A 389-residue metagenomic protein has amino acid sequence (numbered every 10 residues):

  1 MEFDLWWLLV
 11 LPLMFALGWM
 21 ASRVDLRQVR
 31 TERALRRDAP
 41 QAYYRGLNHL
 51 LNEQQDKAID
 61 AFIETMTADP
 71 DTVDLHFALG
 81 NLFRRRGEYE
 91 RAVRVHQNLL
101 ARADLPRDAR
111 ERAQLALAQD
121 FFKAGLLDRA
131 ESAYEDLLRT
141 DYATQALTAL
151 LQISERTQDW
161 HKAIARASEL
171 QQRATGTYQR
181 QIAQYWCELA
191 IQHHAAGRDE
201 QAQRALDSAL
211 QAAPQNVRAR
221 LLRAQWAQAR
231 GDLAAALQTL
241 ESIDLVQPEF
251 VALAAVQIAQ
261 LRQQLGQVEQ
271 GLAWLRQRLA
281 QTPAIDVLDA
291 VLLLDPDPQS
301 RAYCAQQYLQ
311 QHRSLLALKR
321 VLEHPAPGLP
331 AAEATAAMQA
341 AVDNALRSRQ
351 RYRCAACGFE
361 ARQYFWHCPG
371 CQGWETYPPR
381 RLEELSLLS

Functional and structural regions predicted by a protein language model:
M1-R37, S132-T140, T144-T175, A361 (+2 more regions): Long, contiguous interaction/recruitment modules in multidomain scaffold/adaptor proteins
L35-D71, A78, R84-E88, R94 (+3 more regions): Alpha-helical segment of the N-proximal tetratricopeptide repeat
R45, L79, L117, L150 (+8 more regions): Structural register within alpha-helical repeat arrays
H49, F83, F121, S154 (+5 more regions): Residue at a conserved register position within TPR or TPR-like alpha-solenoid repeats
N52, R86, A124, T157 (+4 more regions): Structural motif corresponding to the intra-repeat A-B loop/turn of tetratricopeptide repeats
P70, D104, D108, D141-Y142 (+5 more regions): Short coil turns that delineate tetratricopeptide repeat
L75, A109, A113, A146-L147 (+6 more regions): TPR alpha-solenoid repeat register
